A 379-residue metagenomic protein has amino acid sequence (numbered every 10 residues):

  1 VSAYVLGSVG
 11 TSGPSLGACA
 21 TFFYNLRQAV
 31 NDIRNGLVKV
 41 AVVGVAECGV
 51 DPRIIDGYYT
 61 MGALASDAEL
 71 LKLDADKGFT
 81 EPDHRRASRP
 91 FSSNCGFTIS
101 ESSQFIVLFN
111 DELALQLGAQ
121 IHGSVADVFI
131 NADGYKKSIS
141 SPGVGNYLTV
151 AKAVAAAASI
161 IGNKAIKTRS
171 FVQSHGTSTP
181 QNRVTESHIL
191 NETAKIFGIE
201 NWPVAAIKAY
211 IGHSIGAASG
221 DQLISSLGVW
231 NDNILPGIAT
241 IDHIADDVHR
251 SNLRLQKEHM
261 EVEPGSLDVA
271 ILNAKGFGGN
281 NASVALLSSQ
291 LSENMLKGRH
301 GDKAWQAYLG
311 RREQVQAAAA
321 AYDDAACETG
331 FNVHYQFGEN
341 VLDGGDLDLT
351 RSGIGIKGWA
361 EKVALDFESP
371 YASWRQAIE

Functional and structural regions predicted by a protein language model:
V1-Q28, M61-L64, A68-T98, I189-D221: Conserved catalytic cysteine-centered active-site region of acyl-thioester-dependent Claisen-condensing enzymes
S12-E47, F97-L117, H213-P236, H249-H259 (+1 more regions): Active-site-proximal alpha-helical scaffold in enzymes
T21, N25, T149-G162, I189 (+2 more regions): Stable alpha-helical structural segments in soluble proteins, enriched in small hydrophobic residues
F23, C48-A87, N131-K152, T177-I189 (+3 more regions): Active-site-adjacent elements of ketosynthase-type condensing enzymes
E69-A165, S170-F171, Q290-W359: Condensing-enzyme catalytic core mediating Claisen C-C bond formation in acyl metabolism
G162-K167, F197-I199, S251-A270, A274-D323 (+1 more regions): Flexible, low-complexity linker/loop segments at domain and module junctions
Q173-H175: Glycine-centered flexible beta-alpha turn that most often forms the glycine-rich phosphate-binding loop
V184-N191, F197, P203-I238, H243 (+1 more regions): C-terminal catalytic subdomain
